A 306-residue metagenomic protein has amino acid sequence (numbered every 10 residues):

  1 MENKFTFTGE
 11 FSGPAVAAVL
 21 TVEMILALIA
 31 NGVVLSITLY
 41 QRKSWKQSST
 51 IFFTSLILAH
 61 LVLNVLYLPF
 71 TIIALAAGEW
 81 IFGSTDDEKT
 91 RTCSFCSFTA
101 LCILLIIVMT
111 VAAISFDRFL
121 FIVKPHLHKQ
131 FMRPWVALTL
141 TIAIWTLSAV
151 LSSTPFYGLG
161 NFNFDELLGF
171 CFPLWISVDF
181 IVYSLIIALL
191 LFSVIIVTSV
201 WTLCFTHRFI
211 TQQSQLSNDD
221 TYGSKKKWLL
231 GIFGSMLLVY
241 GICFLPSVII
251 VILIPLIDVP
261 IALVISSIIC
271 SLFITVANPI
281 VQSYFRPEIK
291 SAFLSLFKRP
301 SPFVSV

Functional and structural regions predicted by a protein language model:
M1-F7, Y40, I210-K227, P287-V306: Intrinsically disordered regulatory tails of 7TM GPCRs
M1-V33, I37, L75: Extracellular N-terminal segment of 7TM GPCRs
E2-T6, G78-C102, V150-S193: Loop architecture of class A 7-transmembrane GPCRs
G13-A17, T21, I51-S55, A59-A113: Extracellular TM2-ECL1-early TM3 structural module of rhodopsin-like
L20, M24, V62-I81, L104-V108 (+4 more regions): Helix-to-loop junction signature of class
T50-F52, I57-A59, C204-S247: Intracellular effector-coupling site of seven-transmembrane GPCRs, centered on the ICL3-to-TM6 transition
C102-L140: Class A GPCR helix-loop hinge within the 7TM core
V239-I242, V248-I252, I265-V306: Seventh transmembrane helix
